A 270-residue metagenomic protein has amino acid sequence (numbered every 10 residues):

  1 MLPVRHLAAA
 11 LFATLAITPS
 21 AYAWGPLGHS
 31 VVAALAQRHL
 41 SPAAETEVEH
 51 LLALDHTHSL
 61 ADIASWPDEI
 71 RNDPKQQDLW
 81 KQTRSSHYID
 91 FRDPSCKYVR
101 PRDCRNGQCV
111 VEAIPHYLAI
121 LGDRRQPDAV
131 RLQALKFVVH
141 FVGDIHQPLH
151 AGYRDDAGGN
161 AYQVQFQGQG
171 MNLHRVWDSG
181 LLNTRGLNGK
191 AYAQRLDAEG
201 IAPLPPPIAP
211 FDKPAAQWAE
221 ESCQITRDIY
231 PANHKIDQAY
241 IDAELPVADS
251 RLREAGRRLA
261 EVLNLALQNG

Functional and structural regions predicted by a protein language model:
M1-A8: Bacterial N-terminal signal peptides that target proteins for export
T18-S20: N-terminal signal peptide c-region/cleavage motif recognized by signal peptidases
Y22-F141, P148-G270: N-terminal, motif-rich segments that launch catalysis or mediate targeting to/interaction with membranes, typified by
